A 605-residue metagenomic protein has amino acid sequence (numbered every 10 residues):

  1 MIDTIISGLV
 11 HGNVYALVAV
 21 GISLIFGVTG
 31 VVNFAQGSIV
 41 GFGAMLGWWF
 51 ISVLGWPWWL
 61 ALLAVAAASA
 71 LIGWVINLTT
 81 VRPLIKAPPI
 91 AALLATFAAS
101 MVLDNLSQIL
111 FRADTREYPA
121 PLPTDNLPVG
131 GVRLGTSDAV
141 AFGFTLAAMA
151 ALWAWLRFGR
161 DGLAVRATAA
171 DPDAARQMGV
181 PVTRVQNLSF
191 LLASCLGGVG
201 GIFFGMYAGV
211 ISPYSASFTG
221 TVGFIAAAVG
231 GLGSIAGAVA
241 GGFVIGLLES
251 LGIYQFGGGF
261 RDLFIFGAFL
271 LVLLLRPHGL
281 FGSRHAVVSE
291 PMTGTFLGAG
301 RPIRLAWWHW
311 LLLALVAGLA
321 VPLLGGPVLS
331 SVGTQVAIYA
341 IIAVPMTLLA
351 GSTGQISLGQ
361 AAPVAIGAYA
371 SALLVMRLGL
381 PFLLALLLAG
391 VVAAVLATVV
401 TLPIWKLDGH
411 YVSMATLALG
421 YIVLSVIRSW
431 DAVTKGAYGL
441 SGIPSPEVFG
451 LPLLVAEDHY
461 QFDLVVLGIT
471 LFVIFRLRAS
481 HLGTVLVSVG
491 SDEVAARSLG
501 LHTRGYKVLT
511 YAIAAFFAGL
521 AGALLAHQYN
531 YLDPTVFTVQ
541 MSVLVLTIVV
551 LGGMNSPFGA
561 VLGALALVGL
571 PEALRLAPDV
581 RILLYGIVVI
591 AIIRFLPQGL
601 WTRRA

Functional and structural regions predicted by a protein language model:
M1-V18, L46, V53-A61, A87-L93 (+9 more regions): Membrane-interfacial amphipathic/re-entrant helices at transmembrane-helix boundaries
I2-I51, V75-A91, T183-R184, L188 (+7 more regions): Single transmembrane alpha-helix segments in multi-pass membrane proteins
G12, R133-I211, I235-A240, L305-A306 (+1 more regions): Helix-loop-helix "hairpin" substructures at the membrane interface of multi-pass membrane proteins
Y15-V20, G55-A67, N187-L275, P345 (+5 more regions): Transmembrane alpha-helical segments in multi-pass inner-membrane proteins
V18, L110, D114, A170-Q177 (+7 more regions): Cytosolic-side transmembrane-helix boundaries in multi-pass membrane proteins
I22, G55-A99, L106, A240-I245 (+3 more regions): Alpha-helical transmembrane segments within multi-pass membrane transporters and channels
A68, F142-L152, L273, H309-L323 (+3 more regions): Hydrophobic core of alpha-helical transmembrane segments in multi-pass integral membrane proteins
P83-L84, P89-F158, V185, G209 (+4 more regions): Transmembrane helix-bundle core of multi-pass membrane transporters and related energy-transducing complexes
